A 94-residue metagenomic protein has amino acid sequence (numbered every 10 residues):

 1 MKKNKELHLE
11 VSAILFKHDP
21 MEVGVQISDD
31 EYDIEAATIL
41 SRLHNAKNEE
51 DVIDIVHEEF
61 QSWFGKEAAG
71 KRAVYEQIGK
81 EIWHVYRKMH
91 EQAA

Functional and structural regions predicted by a protein language model:
M1-A94: Charged, amphipathic alpha-helical regulatory modules used for macromolecular assembly or allosteric control
